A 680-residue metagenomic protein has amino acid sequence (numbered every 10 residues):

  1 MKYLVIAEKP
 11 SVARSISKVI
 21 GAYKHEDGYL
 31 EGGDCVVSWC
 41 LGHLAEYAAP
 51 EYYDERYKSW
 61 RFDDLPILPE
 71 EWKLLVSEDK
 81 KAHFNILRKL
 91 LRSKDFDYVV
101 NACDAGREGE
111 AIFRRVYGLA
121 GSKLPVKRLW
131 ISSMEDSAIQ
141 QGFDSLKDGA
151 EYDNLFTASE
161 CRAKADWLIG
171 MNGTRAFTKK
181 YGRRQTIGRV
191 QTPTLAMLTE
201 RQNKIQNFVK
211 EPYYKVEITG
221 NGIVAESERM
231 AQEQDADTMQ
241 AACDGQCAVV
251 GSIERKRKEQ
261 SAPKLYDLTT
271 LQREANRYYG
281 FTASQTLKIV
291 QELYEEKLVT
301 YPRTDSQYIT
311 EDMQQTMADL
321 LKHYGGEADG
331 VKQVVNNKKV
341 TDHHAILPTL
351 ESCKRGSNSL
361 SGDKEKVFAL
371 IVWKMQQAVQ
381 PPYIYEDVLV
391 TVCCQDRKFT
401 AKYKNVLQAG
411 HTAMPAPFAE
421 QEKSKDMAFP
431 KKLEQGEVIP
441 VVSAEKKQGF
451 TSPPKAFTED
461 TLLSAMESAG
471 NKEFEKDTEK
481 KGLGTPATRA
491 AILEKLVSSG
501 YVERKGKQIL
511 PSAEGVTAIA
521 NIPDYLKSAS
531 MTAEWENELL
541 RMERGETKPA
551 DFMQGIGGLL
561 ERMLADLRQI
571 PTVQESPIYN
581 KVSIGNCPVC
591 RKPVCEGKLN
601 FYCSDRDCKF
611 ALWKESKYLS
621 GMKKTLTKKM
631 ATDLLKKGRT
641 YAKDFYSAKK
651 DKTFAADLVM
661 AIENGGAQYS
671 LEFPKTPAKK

Functional and structural regions predicted by a protein language model:
M1-A163, W167, S452-P453: Intrinsically disordered, low-complexity regulatory segments
M1-K2, V100-A105, G182-R184, R255-K264 (+3 more regions): Conserved short loop/turn motifs at secondary-structure junctions
K2-L4, K80, L91, L119 (+4 more regions): Basic, low-complexity terminal or inter-domain segments flanking catalytic cores
P10-S17, D34-V37, L41, S77-R88 (+17 more regions): Amphipathic alpha-helical transducer elements in NTP-driven molecular machines
W72, K94, D136-G220, R255-E259: C-terminal or mid-to-C-terminal helical accessory/interaction module adjacent to the motor/catalytic core
W72-L75, C103, K123-K127, D148-L155 (+6 more regions): Short, polar/flexible loop-turn hinges at active-site or ligand-entry regions and domain interfaces
A150, E233-Y266, Q272, S530: Metal- or metallocofactor-binding catalytic centers and their adjacent structured scaffolds across diverse enzyme
